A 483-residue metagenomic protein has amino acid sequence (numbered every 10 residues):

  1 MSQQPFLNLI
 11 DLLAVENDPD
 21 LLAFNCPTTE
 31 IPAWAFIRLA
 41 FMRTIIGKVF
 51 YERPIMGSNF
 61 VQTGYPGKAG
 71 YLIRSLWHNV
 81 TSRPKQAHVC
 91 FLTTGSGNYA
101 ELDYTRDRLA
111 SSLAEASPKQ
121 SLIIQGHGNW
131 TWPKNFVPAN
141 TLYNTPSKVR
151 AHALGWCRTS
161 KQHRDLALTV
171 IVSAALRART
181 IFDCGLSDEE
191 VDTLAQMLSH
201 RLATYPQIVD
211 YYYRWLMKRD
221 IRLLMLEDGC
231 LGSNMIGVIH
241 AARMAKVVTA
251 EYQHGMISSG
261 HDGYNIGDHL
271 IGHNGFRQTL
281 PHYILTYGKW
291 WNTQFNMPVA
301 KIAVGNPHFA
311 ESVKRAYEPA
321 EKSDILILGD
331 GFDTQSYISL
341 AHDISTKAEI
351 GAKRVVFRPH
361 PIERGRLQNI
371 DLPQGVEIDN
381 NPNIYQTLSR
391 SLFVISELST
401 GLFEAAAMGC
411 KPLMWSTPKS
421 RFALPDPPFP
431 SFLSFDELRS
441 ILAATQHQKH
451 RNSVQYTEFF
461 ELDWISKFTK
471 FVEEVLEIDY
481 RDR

Functional and structural regions predicted by a protein language model:
M1-R483: Catalytic-core helical/loop segments in enzymes performing group transfer/polymerization on anionic/lipid-linked
